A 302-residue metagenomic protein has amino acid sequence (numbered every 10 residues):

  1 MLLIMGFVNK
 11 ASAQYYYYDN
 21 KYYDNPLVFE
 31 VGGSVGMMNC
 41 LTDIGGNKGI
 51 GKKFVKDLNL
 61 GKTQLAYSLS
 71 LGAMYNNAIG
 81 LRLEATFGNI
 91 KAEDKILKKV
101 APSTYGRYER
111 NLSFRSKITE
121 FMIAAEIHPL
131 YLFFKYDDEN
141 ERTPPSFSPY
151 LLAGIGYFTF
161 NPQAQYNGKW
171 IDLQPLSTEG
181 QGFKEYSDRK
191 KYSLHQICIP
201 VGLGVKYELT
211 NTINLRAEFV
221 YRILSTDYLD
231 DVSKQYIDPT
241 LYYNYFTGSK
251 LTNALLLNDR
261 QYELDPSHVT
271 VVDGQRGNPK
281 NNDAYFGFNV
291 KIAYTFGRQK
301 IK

Functional and structural regions predicted by a protein language model:
A11-G32, F133-S146, V272-N281, R298-K302: Outer-membrane beta-barrel biogenesis signature
Y18-D19, K52-D57, R107-F114, D137-N140 (+2 more regions): Extracellular loop and loop/strand-boundary signature of outer-membrane beta-barrel proteins
L27, T63-L65, K117-F121, P145-F147 (+2 more regions): Residues that define the transmembrane beta-barrel architecture of outer-membrane proteins
G33-M37, L69-A73, L83, I123-P129 (+4 more regions): Residues on the lipid-exposed face of transmembrane beta-strands in outer-membrane beta-barrel proteins
M37-A66, S70: Surface-exposed strand-loop-strand hairpins of Gram-negative outer-membrane beta-barrel proteins
C40-L41, A78-L81, L132-F133, T212-L215 (+1 more regions): Repeated loop/turn-to-beta-strand initiation elements of outer-membrane beta-barrel proteins
A78-K169, Q174-P175: Gram-negative (and chloroplast) outer-membrane scaffold detector with strong preference for beta-barrel transmembrane
T210-K302: Predominantly the C-terminal beta-signal and adjacent terminal strand-loop region of outer-membrane beta-barrel
